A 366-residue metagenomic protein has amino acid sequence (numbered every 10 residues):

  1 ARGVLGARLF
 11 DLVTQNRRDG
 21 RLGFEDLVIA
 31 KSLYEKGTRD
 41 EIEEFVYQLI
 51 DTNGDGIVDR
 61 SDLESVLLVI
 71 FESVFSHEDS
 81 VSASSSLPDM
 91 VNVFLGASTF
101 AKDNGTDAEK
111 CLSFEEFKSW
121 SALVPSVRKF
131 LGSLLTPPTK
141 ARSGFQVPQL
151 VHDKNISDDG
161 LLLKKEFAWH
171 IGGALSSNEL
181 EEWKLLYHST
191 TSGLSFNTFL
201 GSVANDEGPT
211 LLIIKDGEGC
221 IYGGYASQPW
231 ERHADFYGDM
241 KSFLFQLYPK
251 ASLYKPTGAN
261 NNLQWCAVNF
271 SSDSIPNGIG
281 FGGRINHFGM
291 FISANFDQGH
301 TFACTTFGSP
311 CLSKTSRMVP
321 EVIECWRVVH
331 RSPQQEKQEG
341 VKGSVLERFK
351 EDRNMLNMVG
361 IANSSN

Functional and structural regions predicted by a protein language model:
A1, G6-A7, D11, I29 (+3 more regions): Phosphate-recognition beta-domain surfaces
A1-I50, R60: EF-hand Ca2+-binding helix-loop-helix modules
